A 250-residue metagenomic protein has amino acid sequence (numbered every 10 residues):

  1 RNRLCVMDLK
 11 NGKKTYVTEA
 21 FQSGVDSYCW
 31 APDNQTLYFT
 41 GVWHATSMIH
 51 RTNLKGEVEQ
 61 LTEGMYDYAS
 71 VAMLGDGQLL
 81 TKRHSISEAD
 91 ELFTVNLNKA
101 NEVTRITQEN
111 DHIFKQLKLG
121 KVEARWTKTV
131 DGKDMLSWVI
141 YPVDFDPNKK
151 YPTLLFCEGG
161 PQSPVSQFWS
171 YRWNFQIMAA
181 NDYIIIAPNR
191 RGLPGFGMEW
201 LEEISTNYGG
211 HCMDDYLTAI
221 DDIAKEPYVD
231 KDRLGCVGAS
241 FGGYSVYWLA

Functional and structural regions predicted by a protein language model:
R1, W43-T46, S85-E88: Short glycine/acidic-enriched loop and turn motifs that connect beta-strands
R1-D33, G41-V42, R51-A69, N96-E123 (+1 more regions): Multi-bladed beta-propeller domains
R3, T40-V42, M48-I49, E203 (+2 more regions): Short flexible/disordered coil segments
G12, Q35, S47, E59 (+3 more regions): Glycine-centered loop/turn positions within well-structured domains that cap or flank conserved ligand/cofactor-binding
K13, H44, L193-G195: Short glycine/proline-enriched, acidic/aromatic patches that form the donor-sugar handling elements
P32-N34, G75-D76: Residue-level signal for tight coil/turn positions that link beta-strands
T36-L37, L61, Q78-L80: Hydrophobic beta-strand positions that form the internal "hydrophobic ladder" of WD40/Gbeta-like beta-propeller blades
A69-A250: Serine-hydrolase catalytic core recognition
